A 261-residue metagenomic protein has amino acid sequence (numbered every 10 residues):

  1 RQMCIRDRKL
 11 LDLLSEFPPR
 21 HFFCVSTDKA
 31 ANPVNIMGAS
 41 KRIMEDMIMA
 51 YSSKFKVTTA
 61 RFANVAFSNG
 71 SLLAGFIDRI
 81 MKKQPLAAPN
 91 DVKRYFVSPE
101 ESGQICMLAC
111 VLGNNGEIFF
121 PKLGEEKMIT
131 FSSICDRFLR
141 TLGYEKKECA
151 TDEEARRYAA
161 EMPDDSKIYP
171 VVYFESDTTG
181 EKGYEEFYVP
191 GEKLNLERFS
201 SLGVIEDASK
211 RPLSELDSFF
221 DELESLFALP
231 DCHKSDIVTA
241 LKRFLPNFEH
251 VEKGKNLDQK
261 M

Functional and structural regions predicted by a protein language model:
R1-I5: Short, small-residue-biased leader/transition segments that mark boundaries at the very start of proteins
R6-R42, A50: Conserved Rossmann-fold NAD(P)-dependent oxidoreductase catalytic core, especially the SDR/UDP-sugar
D46-M261: Strand-loop microenvironment adjacent to phosphate/nucleotide-handling motifs in alpha/beta enzyme folds
